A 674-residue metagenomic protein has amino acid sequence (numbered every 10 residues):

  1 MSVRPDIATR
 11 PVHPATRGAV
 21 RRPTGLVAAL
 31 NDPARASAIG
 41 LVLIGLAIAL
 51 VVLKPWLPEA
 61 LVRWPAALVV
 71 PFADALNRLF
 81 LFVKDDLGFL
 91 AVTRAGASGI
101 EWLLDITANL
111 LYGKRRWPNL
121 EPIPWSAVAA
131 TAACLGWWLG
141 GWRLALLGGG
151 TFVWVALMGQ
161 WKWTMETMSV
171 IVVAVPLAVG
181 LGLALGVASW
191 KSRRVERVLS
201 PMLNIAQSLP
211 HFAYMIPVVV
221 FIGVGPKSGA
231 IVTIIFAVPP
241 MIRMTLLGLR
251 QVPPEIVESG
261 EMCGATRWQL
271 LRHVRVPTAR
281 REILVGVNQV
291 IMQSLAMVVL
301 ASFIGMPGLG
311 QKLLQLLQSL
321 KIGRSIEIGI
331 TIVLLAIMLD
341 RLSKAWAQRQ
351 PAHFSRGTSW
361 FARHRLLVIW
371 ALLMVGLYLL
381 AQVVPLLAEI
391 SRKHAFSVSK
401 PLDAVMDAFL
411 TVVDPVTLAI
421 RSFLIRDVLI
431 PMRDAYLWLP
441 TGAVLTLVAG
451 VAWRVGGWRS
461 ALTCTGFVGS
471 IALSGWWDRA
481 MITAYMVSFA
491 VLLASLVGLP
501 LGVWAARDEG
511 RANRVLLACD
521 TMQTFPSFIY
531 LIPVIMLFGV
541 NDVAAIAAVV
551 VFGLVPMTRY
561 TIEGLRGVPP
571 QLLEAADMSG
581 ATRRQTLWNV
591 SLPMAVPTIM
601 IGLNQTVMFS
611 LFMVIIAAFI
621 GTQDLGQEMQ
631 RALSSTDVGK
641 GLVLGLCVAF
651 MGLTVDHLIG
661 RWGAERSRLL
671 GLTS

Functional and structural regions predicted by a protein language model:
K54-W102, V384-L424: Interfacial/capping segments of alpha-helical transmembrane domains
G88-L135, A419-V451: Individual transmembrane alpha-helix segments
A132-L139, G148-M165, A174-L203, V448-W458 (+2 more regions): Transmembrane-helix boundary motif in ABC transporter permease subunits
V170-V173, L177-A184, W190, L203-A237 (+4 more regions): Generic hydrophobic transmembrane alpha-helix motif, especially the helices
V175, I231, I235, R267-L300 (+7 more regions): Transmembrane alpha-helices
V220, L249, M292-L335, P351 (+4 more regions): Glycine-rich helix-loop "coupling/hinge" segments at transmembrane-helix boundaries in multipass transporters
M241-V287, M557-Q605, M629: Short cytoplasmic-facing helical segments at TM-TM junctions of multi-pass membrane proteins
R250, R281, V285, I326-V384 (+2 more regions): C-terminal transmembrane helix and the adjacent membrane-cytosol boundary/short C-terminal tail of inner/organellar
